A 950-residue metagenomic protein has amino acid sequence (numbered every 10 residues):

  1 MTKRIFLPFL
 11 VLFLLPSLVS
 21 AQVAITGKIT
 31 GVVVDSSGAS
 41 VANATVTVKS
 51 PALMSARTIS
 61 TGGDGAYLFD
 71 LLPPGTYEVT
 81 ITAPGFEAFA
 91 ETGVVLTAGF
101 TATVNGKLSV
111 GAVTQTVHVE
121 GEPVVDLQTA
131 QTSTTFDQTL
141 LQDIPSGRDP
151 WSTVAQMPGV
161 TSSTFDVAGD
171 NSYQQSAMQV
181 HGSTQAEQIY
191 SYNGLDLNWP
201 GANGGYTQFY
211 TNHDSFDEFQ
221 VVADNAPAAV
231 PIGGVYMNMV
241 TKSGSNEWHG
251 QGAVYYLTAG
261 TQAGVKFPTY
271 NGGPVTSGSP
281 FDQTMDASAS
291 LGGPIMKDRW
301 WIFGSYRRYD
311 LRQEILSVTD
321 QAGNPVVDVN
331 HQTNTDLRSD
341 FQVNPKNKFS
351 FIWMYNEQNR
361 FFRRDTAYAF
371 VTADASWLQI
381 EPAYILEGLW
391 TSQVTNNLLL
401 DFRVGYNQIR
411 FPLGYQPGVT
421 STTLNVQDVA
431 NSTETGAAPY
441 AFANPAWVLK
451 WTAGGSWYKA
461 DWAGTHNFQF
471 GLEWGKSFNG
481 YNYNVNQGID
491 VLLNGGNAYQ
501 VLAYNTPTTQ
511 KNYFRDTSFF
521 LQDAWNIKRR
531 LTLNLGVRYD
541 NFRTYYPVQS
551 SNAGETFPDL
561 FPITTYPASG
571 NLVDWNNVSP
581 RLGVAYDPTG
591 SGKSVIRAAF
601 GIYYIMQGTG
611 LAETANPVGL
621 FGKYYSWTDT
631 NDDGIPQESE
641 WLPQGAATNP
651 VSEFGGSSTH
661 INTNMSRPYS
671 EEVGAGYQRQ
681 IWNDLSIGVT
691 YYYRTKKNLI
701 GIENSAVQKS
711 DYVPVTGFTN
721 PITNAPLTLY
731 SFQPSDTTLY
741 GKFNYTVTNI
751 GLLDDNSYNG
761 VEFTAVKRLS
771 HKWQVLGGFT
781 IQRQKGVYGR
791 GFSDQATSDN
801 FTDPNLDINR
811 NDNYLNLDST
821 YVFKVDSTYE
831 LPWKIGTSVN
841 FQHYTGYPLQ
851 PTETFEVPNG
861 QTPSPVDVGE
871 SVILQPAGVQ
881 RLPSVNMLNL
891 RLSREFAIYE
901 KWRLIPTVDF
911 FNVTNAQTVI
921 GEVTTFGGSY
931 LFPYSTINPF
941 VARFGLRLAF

Functional and structural regions predicted by a protein language model:
T2-T129, D137: Periplasm-facing N-terminal accessory domains of Gram-negative outer-membrane beta-barrel systems
G62, F86-S243, G260-Q262, Y270-T276 (+3 more regions): Periplasmic N-terminal accessory/gating domains of Gram-negative outer-membrane beta-barrel systems
S163, Q549-S579, G583-G751, D803 (+3 more regions): Solvent-exposed loop/turn elements at secondary-structure boundaries
H249, S279-R360, L378-V404, P580: Transmembrane beta-barrel wall of Gram-negative outer-membrane proteins
A322-V326, A438, T465-S591, S793-T797 (+1 more regions): Signature of Gram-negative outer-membrane beta-barrel scaffolds
H331, P345-Q522, L560-I563, P714 (+1 more regions): Replace "related TpsB outer-membrane translocases also match" with "some related outer-membrane beta-barrels such as
D684, K697-N698, I702, R783 (+3 more regions): C-terminal beta-signal and adjacent terminal beta-strands/loops of Gram-negative outer-membrane beta-barrel proteins
G688-P848: Gram-negative outer-membrane beta-barrel transporters
